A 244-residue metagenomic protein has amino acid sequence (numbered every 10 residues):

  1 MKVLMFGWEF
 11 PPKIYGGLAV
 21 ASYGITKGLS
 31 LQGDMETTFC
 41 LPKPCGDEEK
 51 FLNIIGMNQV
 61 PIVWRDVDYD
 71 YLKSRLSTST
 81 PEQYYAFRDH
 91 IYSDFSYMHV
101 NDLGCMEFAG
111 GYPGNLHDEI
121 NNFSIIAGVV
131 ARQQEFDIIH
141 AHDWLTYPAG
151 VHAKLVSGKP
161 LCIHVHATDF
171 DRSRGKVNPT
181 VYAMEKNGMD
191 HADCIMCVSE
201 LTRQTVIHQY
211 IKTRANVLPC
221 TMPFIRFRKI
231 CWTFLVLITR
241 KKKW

Functional and structural regions predicted by a protein language model:
M1, K229-W244: Nucleotide-sugar donor-binding and catalytic loop/hinge architecture of NDP-sugar-dependent glycosyltransferases
V3, I138-H140, Y147, V151-R172: Active-site proximal beta-strand in glycosyltransferases
E9-A21, D47-K50: A short, glycine/small-residue-rich beta-strand->loop->alpha-helix junction that serves as a flexible
D34-A131: A conserved catalytic-core segment of Leloir-type glycosyltransferases
L116-I126, P160-C162, F170-N187, R226: Nucleotide-sugar donor phosphate/pyrophosphate-binding loop at the beta->alpha transition of glycosyltransferases
G128-Q133, L155, N178-I195: Membrane-proximal helix-turn-helix segments that form the acceptor-binding/catalytic region of lipid-linked
I139-H140, D190-E200: A short beta-strand/loop micro-motif in the catalytic core of glycosyltransferases that engages the nucleotide-sugar
L201, P223: Carbohydrate-associated surface elements
